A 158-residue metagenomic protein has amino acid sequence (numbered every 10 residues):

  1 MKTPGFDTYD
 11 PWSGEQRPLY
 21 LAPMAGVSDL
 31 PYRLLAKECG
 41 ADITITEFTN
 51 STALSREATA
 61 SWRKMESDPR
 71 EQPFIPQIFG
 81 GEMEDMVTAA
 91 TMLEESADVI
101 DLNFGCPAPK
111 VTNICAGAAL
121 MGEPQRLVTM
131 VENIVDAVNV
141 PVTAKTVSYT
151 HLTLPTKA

Functional and structural regions predicted by a protein language model:
K2-Y9, S13, M24-S96: Glycine-rich, positively charged N-terminal anion/phosphate-binding segment
Q16-L19, P73-I75, V138-V147: Short beta-strand/loop segments at the ligand-binding rim of alpha/beta enzyme cores
T46, V99-P107: Non-cysteine beta-strand/loop elements that form the S-adenosyl-L-methionine
N50, G80, C106-A108, S148: Active-site-proximal loop/turn and secondary-structure-junction residues that shape catalytic pockets, frequently
S51, I114-Q125, T129, L152: Conserved non-cysteine loop/helix-boundary elements of the Radical SAM core domain that shape
E66-P73, M121-V142: Alpha-helix-loop-beta-strand connector modules within alpha/beta enzyme cores
H151-A158: Single conserved hydrophobic/aromatic residue that forms the stacking wall/gate of nucleotide- or nucleobase-binding
